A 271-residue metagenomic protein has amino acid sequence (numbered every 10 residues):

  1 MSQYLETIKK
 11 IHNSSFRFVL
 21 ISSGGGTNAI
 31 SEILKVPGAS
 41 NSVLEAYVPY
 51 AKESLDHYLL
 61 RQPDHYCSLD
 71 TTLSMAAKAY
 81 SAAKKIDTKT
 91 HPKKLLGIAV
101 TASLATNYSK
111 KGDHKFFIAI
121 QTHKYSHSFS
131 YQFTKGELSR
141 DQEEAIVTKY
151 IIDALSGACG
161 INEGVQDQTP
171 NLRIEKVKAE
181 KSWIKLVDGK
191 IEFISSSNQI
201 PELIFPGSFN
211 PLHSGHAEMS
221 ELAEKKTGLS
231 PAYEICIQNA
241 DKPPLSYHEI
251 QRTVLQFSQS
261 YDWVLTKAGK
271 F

Functional and structural regions predicted by a protein language model:
Q3-E6, K10-A29: N-terminal, charge-rich interaction modules
Q3-L5, I30-E32, E53, I86-F271: Nucleotidyltransferase catalytic core that binds NTPs
K9-S14, E53-L60, E234-Q238: A short, surface-exposed helix-loop junction/capping segment
S14, P37, L73-A76, I235: Conserved active-site segments centered on acidic
V19-S68: Glycine-rich, small/polar surface segments that engage phosphate groups of diverse ligands
S23, T27, L69, L73 (+3 more regions): Electropositive phosphate-/nucleotide-binding environments in soluble metabolic enzymes
H57-K85, Q251-L265: Short, structured active-site "lid" loops
